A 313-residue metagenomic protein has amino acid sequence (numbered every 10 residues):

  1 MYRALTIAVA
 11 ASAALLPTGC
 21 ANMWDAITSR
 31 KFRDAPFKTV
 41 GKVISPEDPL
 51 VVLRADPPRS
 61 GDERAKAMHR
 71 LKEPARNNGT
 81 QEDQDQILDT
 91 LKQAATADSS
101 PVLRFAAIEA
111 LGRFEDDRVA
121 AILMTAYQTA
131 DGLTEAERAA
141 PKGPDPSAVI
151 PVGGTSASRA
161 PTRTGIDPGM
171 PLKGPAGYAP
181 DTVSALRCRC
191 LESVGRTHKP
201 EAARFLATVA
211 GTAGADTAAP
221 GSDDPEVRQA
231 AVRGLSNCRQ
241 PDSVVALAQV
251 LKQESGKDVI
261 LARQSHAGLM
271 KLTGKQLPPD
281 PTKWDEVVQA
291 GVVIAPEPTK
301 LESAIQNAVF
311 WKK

Functional and structural regions predicted by a protein language model:
A14-V43: Bacterial Sec signal peptide processing site at the extreme N-terminus
M23-S29, G61-P74: HEAT-repeat alpha-solenoid elements in large eukaryotic scaffold proteins
V40-A55, N77-T96, D116-A176, K199-A218 (+2 more regions): Amphipathic alpha-helical scaffolding segments comprising HEAT/armadillo-like alpha-solenoid repeats
R59-S60, S99-S100, A130-E135, T182-V183 (+4 more regions): Short inter-helical turns and helix N-cap capping residues of alpha-solenoid HEAT/ARM repeat scaffolds
R64, R104, A120, R187 (+3 more regions): Residue-level detector of extended alpha-helical repeat arrays and alpha-solenoid scaffolds
A67, A107, R187-C190, A231 (+1 more regions): Conserved hydrophobic register position within alpha-solenoid helical repeats
G274-K313: Terminal, low-structured helical/coil segments at or just beyond the last alpha-helical repeat
